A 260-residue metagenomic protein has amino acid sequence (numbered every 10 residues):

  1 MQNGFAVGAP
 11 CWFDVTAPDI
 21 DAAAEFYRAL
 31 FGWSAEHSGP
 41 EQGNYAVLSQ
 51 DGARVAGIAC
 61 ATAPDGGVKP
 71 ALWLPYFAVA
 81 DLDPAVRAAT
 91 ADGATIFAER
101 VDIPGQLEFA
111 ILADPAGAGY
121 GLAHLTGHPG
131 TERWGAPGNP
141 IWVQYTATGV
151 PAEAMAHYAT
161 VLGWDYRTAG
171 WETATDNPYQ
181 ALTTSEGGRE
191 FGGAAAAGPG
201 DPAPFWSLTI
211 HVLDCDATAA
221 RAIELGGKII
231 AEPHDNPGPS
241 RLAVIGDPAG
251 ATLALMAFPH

Functional and structural regions predicted by a protein language model:
M1-A6, D92-I141, A169-G187, A196-A197 (+1 more regions): Vicinal oxygen chelate
Q2-A53, A91, E99-L107, T146-R189 (+2 more regions): Core segments of cupin and vicinal oxygen chelate
A9-P18, A46-L48, P64-A88, E108-L112 (+4 more regions): Vicinal oxygen chelate
A23-A24, V55, V86, F97 (+7 more regions): Internal amphipathic alpha-helical segments of the cytochrome P450 catalytic fold
G39-W134: Active-site-adjacent scaffolding segments
A56-A59, F191-A195: Short amphipathic beta-strand/extended segments with alternating polar/hydrophobic composition
